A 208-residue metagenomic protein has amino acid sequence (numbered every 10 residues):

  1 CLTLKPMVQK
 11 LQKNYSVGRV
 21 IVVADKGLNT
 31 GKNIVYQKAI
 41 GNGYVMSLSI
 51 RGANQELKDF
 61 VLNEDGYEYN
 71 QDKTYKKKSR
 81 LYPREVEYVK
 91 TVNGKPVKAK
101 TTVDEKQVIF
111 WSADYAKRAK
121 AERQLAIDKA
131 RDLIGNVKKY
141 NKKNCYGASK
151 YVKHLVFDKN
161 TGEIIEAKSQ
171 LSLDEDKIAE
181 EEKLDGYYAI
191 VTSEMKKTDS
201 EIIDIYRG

Functional and structural regions predicted by a protein language model:
C1-G208: Anion-binding and metal-coordination hotspots
